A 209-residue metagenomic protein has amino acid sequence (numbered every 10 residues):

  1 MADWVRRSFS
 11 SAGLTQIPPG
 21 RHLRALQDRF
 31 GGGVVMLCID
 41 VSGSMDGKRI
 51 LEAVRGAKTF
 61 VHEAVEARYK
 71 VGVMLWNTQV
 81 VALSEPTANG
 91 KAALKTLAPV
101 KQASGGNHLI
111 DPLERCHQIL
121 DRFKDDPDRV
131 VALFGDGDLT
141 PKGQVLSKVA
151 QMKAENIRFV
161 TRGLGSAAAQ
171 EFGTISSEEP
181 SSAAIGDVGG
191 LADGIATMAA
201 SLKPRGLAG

Functional and structural regions predicted by a protein language model:
M1-M36, S42-L51: Acidic, polar low-complexity linker/tail segments
Q27-D28, H62-V65, L120-D126: Surface-exposed acidic, glycine-flexible loop patches that form ligand/cofactor-binding and adhesion interfaces
G31-G33, G43-V71, A88: …and closely analogous acidic/polar surface helices at protein-protein or active-site interfaces in A-domain-like
D40-S42, A53, V73-W76, C116 (+3 more regions): DG-centered beta-turn motif at the end of beta-strands
R49-A53, G105-L113: Phosphate/oxyanion-binding active-site loops and adjacent basic polyanion-contact surfaces
Y69-P99, I119-R122, K142, Q170-E178: Short beta-strand-loop
V100-A103, G137-G186, A196: VWA/integrin I-like adhesion module and closely mimicked acidic/polar interface patches used
L146, A184-G209: C-terminal "exit" segments of structured domains
